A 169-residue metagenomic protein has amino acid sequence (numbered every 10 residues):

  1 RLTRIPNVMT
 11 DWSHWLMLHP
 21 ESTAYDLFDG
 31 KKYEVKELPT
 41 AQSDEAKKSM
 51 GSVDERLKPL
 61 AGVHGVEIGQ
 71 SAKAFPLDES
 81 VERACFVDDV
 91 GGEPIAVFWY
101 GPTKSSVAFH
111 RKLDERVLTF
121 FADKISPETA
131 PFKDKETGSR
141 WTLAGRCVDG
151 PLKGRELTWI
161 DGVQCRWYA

Functional and structural regions predicted by a protein language model:
R1-A169: Mid-to-C-terminal functional-domain signal that highlights helix-capping/loop sites within ligand-binding modules
